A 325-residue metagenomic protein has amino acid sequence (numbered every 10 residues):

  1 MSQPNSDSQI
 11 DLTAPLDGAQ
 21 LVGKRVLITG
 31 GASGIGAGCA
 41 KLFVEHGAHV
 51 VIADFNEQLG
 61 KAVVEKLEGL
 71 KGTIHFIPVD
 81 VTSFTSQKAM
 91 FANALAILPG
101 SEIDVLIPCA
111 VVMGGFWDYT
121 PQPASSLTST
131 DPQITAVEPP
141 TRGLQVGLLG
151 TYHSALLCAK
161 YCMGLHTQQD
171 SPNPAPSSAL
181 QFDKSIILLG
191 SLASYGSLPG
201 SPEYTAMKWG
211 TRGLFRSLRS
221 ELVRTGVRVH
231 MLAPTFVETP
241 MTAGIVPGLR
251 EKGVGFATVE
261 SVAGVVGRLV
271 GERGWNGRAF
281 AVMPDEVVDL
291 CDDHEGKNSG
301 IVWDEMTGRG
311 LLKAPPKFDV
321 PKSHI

Functional and structural regions predicted by a protein language model:
A14-V51: Canonical Rossmann dinucleotide-binding motif of NAD(H)/NADP(H)-dependent dehydrogenases/reductases, specifically
T29, S101-D118, P123, G147 (+2 more regions): Rossmann-fold scaffold of SDR-type NAD(P)-dependent oxidoreductases
E45-H46, Y161, G196, T205 (+3 more regions): Active-site-adjacent segment of SDR/Rossmann-fold oxidoreductases
H46-V63: Conserved glycine-rich Rossmann-like NAD(P)H-binding loop of the short-chain dehydrogenase/reductase
A92-A96, R142-L180, R219-S220: Amphipathic alpha-helical dimer-interface segment in Rossmann-like NAD(P)H-dependent oxidoreductases
P123-L156, I187, T211: Catalytic Tyr-X3-Lys loop
S191: Residue(s) in the substrate-gating loop at a strand-loop-helix junction that position the organic substrate next
M231, G248-N298, T307-H324: C-terminal helical subdomain
